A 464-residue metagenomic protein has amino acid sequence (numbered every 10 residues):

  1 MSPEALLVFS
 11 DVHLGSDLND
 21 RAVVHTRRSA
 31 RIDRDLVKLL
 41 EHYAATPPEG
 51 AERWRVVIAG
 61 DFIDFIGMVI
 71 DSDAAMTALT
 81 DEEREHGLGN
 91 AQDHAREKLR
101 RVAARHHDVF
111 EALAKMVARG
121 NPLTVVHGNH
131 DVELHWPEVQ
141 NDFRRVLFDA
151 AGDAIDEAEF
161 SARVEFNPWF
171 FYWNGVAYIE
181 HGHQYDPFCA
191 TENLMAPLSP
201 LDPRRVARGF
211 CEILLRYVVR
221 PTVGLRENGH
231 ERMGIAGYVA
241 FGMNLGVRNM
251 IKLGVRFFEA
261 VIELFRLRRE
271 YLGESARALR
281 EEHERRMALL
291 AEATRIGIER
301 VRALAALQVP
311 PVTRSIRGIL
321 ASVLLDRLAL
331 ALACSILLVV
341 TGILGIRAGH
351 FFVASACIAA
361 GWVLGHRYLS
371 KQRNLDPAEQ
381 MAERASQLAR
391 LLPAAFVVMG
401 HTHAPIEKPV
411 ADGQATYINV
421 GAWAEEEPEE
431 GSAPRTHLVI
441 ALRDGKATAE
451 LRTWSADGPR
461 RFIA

Functional and structural regions predicted by a protein language model:
M1-A464: Extended recognition/assembly regions associated with phosphoester-bond processing machinery
